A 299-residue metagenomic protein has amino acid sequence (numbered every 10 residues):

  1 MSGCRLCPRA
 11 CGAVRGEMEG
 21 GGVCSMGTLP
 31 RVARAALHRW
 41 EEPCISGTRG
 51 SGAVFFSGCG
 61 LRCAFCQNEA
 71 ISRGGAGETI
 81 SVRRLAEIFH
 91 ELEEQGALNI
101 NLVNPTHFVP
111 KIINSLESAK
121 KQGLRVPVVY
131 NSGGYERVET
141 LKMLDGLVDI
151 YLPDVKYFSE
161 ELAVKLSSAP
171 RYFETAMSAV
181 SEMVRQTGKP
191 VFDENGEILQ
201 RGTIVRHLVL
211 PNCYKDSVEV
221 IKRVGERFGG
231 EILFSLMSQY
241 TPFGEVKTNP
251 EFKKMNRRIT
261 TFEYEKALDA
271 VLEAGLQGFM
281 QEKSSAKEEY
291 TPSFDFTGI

Functional and structural regions predicted by a protein language model:
M1-G21, K189-I299: Auxiliary Fe-S-binding modules of radical SAM enzymes
G20, S25-I150, S159-E160: Conserved Radical SAM active-site core
G52, I100, V128-Y130, Y151-P153 (+3 more regions): Hydrophobic faces of well-ordered beta-strands that scaffold small-molecule active sites in alpha/beta enzyme cores
F56, N104-T106, Y130-G134, V155 (+3 more regions): A cross-domain feature marking catalytic cores of carbohydrate-active enzymes and several ubiquitous metabolic/repair
A70-R84, N104-N114, A119-K120, E136 (+3 more regions): Conserved non-cysteine loop/helix-boundary elements of the Radical SAM core domain that shape
L116-E117, L144, S167-P170, P292-G298: Short low-complexity, flexible loop/linker segments enriched in glycine and/or proline with clustered acidic
V126, S159-L162, Y172-E174, T187-E194 (+2 more regions): Short, structured loop/turn "capping" segments at alpha-beta junctions
D145-L162, E231-Y240: Non-cysteine beta-strand/loop elements that form the S-adenosyl-L-methionine
